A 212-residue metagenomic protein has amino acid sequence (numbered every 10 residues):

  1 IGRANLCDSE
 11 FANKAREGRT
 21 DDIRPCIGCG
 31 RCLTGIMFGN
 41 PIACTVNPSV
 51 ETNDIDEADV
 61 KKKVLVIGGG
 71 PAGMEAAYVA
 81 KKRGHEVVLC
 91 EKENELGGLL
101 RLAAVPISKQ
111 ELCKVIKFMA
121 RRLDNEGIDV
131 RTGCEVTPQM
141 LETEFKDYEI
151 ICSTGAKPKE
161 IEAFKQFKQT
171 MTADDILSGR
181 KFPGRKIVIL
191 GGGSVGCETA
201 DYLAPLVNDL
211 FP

Functional and structural regions predicted by a protein language model:
I1-I67, P71, E75, V79-K82 (+1 more regions): Flavin-dependent oxidoreductase catalytic cores
F11, E17-D21, L102-P106, P205 (+1 more regions): Short, well-ordered loop/turn and helix-capping segments at boundaries between secondary-structure elements and domains
N40, L123-V130, Q166-Q169: A short helix-to-beta-strand connector/capping loop
V46-V50, L96, L102, K114 (+1 more regions): Membrane-interfacial segments at transmembrane helix termini in multi-pass membrane proteins
E57-K61, L102-K114, T172-G179: Short, contiguous acidic/charged loop-to-helix segments that flank catalytic cores in large enzymes
K61-E91, L96, T132-T143, S153-F164 (+2 more regions): Rossmann-like dinucleotide/flavin-binding elements
G98-Y148: N-terminal Rossmann-like dinucleotide/flavin-binding domain of flavoprotein oxidoreductases that bind FAD/FMN
